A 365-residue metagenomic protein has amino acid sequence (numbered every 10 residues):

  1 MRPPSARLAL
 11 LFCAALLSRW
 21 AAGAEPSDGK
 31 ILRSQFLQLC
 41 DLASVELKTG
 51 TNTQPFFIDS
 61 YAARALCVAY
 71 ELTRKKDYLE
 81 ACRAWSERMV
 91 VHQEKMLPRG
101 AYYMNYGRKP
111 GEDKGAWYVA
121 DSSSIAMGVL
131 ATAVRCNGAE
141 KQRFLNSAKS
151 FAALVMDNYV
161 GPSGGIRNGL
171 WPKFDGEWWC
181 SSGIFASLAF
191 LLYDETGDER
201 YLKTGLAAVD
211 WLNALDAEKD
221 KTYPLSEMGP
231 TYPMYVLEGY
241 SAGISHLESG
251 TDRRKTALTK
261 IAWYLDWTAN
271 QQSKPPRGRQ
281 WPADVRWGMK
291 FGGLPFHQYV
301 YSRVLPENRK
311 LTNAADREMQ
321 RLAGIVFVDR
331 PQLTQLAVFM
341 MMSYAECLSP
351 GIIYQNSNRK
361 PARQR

Functional and structural regions predicted by a protein language model:
M1-A9: Bacterial N-terminal signal peptides that target proteins for export
A9-R19: Bacterial N-terminal signal peptides
G23-G50, G128-A139, R143, S150 (+4 more regions): Terminal, non-catalytic domain-edge segments
I31, S44-T73: N-terminal substrate-binding region of glycoside hydrolase catalytic domains
Q38, L42, Y61, A65-V68 (+1 more regions): Residue-level detector of alpha-helical secondary structure
T49-T51, T73-A207, D216-S226, L237 (+2 more regions): Extended ligand-binding groove/face enriched in aromatic
T53-A65, A84, A116-G128, G176-S187 (+4 more regions): Aromatic- and histidine-enriched alpha-helix N-cap/loop-to-helix transition segments that scaffold the rims
L66, Y70, A189, S302: Conserved H-X4-D acyltransferase segment
